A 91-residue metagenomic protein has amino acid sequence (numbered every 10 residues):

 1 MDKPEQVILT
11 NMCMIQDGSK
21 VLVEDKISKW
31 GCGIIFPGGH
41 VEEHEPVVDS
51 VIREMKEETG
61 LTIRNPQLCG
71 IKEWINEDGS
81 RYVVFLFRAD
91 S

Functional and structural regions predicted by a protein language model:
M1-V21, P37: Conserved N-terminal beta-strand and adjoining loop/helix that marks the start of the Nudix/MutT-like hydrolase domain
E5, G31, K72-E77: Short, solvent-exposed loop/turn segments at secondary-structure junctions
I8, Q16, F36, I63 (+1 more regions): Short connector loops at helix/strand junctions that flank enzyme active sites, especially segments positioning acidic
C13, H40, K72-I75: Structured beta->alpha junctions
M14, V23, V84-R88: Conserved hydrophobic/aromatic beta-strand scaffold that supports enzyme active sites
D17-E57: Conserved Nudix-box catalytic region and its N-terminal flanking loop in Nudix hydrolases and closely related
T62-G70: A short coil-to-beta-strand element that immediately follows conserved catalytic motifs
E73-S91: Active-site-adjacent beta-strand/loop module that shapes the phosphate/pyrophosphate-binding cleft
